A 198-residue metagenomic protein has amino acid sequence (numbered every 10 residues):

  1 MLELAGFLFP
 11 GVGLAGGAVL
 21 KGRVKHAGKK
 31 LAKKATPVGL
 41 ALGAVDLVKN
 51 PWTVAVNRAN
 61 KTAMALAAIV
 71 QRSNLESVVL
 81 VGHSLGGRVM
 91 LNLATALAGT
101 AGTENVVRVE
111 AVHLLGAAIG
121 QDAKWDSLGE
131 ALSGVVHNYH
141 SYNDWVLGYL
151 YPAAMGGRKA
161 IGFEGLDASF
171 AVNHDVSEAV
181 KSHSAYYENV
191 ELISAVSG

Functional and structural regions predicted by a protein language model:
M1-M64, R72-L75, A96-A111, A117-G198: Lipolytic serine-hydrolase domain surface
A67, L91-T95: Short, hydrophobic alpha-helix immediately C-terminal to the catalytic nucleophile
S73-H83: Alpha/beta-hydrolase fold nucleophile elbow
G82, G86, M90: Gly/Ala-rich beta-loop-alpha elbow adjacent to hydrolase catalytic centers
V89-N92, W145: Phosphate- and divalent-cation-binding pockets in alpha/beta enzyme and binding domains that engage nucleotide-derived
